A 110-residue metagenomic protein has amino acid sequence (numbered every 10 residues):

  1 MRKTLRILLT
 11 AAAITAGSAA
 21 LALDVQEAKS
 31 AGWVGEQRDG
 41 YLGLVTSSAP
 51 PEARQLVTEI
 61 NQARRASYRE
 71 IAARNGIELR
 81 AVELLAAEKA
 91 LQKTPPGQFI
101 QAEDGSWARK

Functional and structural regions predicted by a protein language model:
M1-L9: Bacterial N-terminal signal peptides that target proteins for export
R2, A22-K110: Anionic, Ser/Thr-rich low-complexity intrinsically disordered regions
A12-T15: Repetitive helical segments and hydrophobic/amphipathic motifs
G17-A19: N-terminal signal peptide c-region/cleavage motif recognized by signal peptidases
